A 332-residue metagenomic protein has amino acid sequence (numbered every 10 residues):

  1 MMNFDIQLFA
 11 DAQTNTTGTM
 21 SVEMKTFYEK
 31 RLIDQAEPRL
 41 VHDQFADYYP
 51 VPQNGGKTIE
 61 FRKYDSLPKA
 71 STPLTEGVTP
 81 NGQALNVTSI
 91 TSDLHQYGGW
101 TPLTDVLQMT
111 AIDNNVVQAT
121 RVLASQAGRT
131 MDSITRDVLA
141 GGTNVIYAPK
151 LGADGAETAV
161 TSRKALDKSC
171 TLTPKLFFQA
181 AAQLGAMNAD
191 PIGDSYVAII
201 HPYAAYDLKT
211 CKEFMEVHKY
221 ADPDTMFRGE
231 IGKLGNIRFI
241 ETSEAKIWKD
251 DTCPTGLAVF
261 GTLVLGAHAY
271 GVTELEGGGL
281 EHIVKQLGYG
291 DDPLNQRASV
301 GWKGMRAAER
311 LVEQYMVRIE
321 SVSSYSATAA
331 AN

Functional and structural regions predicted by a protein language model:
M2-D93, M316, A329-A330: N-terminal "assembly arms/tails" that initiate or stabilize quaternary assembly in self-assembling proteins
A10-H42, A159-Q179, K209-N332: Sequence/fold signature of self-assembling virion shell proteins
L32-S71, A140, A156, T171-V217 (+1 more regions): Short, low-complexity, charged/polar segments at coil/turn and helix-coil boundaries
G56, Q96, G193-S195, L234 (+1 more regions): Extracytoplasmic
F61, R121, S125, A198 (+2 more regions): Hydrophobic alpha-helical segments involved in membrane association or supramolecular assembly
D65, D105, G304-A308: Beta-strand elements of well-folded, non-transmembrane domains
A84-A111, E281: Short acidic, glycine/tyrosine-flanked loop/strand segments centered on an H-E-D-like triad
T110-A186, S326-A331: Alpha-helical scaffold segments that mediate packing/assembly in large oligomeric complexes
